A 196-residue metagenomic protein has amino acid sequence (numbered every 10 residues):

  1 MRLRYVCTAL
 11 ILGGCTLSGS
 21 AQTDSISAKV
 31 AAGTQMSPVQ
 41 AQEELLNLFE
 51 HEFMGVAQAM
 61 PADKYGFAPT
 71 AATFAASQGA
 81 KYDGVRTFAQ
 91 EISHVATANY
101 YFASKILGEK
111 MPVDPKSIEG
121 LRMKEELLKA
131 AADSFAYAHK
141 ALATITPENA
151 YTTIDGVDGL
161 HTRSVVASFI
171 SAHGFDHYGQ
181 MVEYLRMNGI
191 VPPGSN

Functional and structural regions predicted by a protein language model:
M1-C7: Bacterial N-terminal signal peptides that target proteins for export
C7-S18: Bacterial N-terminal signal peptides
Q22-V30: Cleaved targeting-peptide boundary
T23-D24, E43-N47, H51-M54, F67-K116 (+1 more regions): Short, contiguous alpha-helical
K29-E43: Short, low-complexity N-terminal intrinsically disordered segments enriched in polar/charged residues
Q58-F67, L142-Y151, R186-P193: Surface-exposed helix-capping loop/turn segments at secondary-structure junctions
G120-T153, V165-H177: Acidic/histidine-rich alpha-helical segments that form the ligand environment of transition-metal centers
